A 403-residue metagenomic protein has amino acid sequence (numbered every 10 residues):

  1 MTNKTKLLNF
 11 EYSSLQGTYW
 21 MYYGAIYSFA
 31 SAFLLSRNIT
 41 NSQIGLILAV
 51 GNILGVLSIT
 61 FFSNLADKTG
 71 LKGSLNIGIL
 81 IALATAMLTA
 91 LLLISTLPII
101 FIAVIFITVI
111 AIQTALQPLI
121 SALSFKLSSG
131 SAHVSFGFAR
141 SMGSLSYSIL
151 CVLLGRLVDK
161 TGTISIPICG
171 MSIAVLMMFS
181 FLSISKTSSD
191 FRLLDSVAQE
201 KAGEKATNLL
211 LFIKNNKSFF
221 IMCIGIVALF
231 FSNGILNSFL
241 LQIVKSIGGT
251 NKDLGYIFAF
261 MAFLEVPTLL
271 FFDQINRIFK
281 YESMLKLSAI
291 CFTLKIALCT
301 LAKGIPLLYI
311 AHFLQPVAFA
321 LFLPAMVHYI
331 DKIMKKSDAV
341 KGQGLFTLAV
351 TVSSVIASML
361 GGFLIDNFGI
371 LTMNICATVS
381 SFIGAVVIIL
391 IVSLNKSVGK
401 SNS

Functional and structural regions predicted by a protein language model:
M1-K6, S185-C223: Juxtamembrane intracellular "pre-TM" segments in multi-pass secondary transporters
T2-N52, V56, S218-I257: Helix-loop boundary and gating motifs at the non-cytosolic
G17, P98-Q117, V227, L307-L321: Hydrophobic core of transmembrane alpha-helices in multi-pass small-molecule transporters, especially MFS/SLC-type
N41-S42, G130-M142, N251, M334-F346: Loop-to-transmembrane helix entry/capping segments in MFS-fold secondary transporters and related SLC/MFSD carriers
L57-L71, V158-D159, T268-K280, I365-D366: Helix-to-loop junctions at the C-terminal end of transmembrane segments in multipass secondary transporters
L75-T89, S283-L298: Structural signature of the two symmetry-related core transmembrane helices
I107-M142: Cytoplasmic helix-loop-helix junction between adjacent transmembrane helices in 12-TM secondary transporters
I166-S183, M373-I391: Symmetry-related core transmembrane helices of the 12-TM Major Facilitator Superfamily/SLC fold
